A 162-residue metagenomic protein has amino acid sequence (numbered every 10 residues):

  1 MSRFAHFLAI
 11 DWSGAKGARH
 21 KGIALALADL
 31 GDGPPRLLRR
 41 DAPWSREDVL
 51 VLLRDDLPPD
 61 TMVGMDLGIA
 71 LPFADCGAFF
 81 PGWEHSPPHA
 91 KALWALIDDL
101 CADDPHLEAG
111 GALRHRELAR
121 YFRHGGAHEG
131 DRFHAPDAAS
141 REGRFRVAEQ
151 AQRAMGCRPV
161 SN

Functional and structural regions predicted by a protein language model:
S2-L8, W12-N162: RNase H-like (RuvC/DEDD) metal-dependent nuclease/polynucleotide-processing core
